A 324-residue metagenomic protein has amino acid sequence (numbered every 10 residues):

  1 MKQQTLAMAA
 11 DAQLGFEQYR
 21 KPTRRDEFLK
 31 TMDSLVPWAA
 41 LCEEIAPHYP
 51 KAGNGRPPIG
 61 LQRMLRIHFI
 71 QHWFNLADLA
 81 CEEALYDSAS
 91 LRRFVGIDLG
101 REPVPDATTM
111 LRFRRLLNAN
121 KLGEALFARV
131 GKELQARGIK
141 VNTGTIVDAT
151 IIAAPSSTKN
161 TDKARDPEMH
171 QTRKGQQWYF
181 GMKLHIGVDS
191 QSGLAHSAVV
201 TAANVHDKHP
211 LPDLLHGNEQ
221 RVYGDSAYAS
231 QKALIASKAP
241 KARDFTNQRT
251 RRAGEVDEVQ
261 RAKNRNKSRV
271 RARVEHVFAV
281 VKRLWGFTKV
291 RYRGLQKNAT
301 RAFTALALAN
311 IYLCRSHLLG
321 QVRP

Functional and structural regions predicted by a protein language model:
M1-A39, E43-P47, G320-R323: Charged, often Cys/His-bearing segments associated with DNA-binding zinc-finger transcription factors
K2, M8-D11, L61, I70 (+8 more regions): Polybasic low-complexity intrinsically disordered regions
G15, Q220-R221, S226-T300: Helix-centered, glycine/charged polyanion-binding patches within enzymatic domains that contact phosphate-containing
D26-E43, P47-N54, P58-L79: A positively charged, amphipathic N-terminal helix/segment that binds anionic biomolecules
C42-P50, G131, F278, K282: Amphipathic, well-packed alpha-helical segments that form the structural scaffold of globular domains
P50, S90-L91: Residue-level marker of structural boundaries
N54-L61, R293-A302: Structural motif
V277-V280, L284-F287, N310, C314-Q321: Hydrophobic alpha-helical segments
